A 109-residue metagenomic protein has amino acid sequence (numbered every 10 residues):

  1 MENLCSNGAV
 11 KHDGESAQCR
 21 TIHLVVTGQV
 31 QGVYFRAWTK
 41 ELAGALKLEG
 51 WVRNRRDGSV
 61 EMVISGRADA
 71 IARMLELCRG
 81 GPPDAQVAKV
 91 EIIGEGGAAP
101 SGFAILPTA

Functional and structural regions predicted by a protein language model:
M1-A109: Intrinsically disordered, low-complexity, mixed-charge
